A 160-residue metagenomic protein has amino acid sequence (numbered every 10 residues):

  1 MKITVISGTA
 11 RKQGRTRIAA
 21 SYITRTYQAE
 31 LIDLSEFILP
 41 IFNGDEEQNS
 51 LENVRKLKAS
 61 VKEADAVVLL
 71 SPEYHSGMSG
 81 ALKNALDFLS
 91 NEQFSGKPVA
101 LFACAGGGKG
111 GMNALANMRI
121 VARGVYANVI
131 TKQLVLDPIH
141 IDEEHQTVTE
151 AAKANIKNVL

Functional and structural regions predicted by a protein language model:
M1-D87, Q146-L160: N-terminal beta1-alpha1-beta2 submodule of the flavodoxin-like/Rossmannoid cofactor-binding fold
E30-I41, N91, G124-E144: Mobile beta-alpha loop/short-helix "lid" or hinge segments that flank ligand
E73-Y74, N91, C104-A105: Beta-hairpin (beta-strand-turn-beta-strand) motif
V99-P138: Short, glycine-/small-residue-rich phosphate/pyrophosphate-handling segment
A105-G107, P138-A151: Phosphate-binding/catalytic loops
